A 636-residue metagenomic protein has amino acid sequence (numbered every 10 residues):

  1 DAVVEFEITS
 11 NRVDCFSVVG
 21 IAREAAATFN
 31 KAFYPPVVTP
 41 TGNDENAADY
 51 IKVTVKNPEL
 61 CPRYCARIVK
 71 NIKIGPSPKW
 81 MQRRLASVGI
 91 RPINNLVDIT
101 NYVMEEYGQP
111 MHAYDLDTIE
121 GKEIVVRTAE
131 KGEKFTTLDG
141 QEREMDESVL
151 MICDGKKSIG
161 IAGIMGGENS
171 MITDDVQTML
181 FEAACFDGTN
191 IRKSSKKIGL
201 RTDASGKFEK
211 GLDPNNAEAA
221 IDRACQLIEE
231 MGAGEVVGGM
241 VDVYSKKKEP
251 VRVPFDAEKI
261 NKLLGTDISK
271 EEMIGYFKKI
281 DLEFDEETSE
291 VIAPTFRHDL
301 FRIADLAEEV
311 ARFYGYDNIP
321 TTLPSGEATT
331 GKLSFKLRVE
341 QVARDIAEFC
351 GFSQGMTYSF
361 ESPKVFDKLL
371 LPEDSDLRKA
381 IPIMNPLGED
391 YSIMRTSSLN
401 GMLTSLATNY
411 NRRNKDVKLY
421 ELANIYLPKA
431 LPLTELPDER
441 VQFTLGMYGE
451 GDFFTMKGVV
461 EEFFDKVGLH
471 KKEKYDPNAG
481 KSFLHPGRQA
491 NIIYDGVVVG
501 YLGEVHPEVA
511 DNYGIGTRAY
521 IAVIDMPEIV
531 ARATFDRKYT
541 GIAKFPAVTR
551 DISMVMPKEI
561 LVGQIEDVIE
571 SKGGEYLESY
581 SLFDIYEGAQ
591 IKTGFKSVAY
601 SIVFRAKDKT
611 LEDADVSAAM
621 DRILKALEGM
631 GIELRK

Functional and structural regions predicted by a protein language model:
D1-K336, Q341, E450: RNA/tRNA-interacting regions in translation and RNA-turnover enzymes
V3-E5, A48-Y50, Y64-A66, G121-E123 (+13 more regions): Broad gene-expression machinery/nucleic-acid interaction feature
G20, V253-K415, R550, V603-R605 (+1 more regions): Extended, well-folded interaction surfaces typified by the phenylalanyl-tRNA synthetase beta subunit core
A32-T41, P92-V97, I228-V241, D285-E287 (+5 more regions): Flexible, glycine/charged-enriched surface loops at secondary-structure junctions
V37-D49, C153-R192, D222, Q226 (+9 more regions): Conserved alpha/beta core surface patches that mediate binding of polyanionic ligands
I51-V55, F135-D139, A162-N169, K207 (+10 more regions): Glycine-rich, charged/polar anion/phosphate-binding loops that engage phosphate groups from diverse ligands
E106-P110, R127-A129, G401-T408, K457 (+1 more regions): Long, charge-dense accessory insertions within large macromolecular proteins
K279-L282, K429-L433, D438-E439, T444 (+1 more regions): A carboxyl-terminal module marker
